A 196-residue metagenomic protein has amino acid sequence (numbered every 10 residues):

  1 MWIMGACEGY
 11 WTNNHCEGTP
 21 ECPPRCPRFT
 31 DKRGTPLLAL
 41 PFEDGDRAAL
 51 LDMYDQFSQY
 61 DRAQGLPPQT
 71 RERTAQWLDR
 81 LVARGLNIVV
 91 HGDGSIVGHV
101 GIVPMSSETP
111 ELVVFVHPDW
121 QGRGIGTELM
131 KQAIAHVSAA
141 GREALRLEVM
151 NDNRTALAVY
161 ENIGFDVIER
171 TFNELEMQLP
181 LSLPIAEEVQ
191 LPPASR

Functional and structural regions predicted by a protein language model:
M1-P36, L181: Acyl-donor-binding surface of acyltransferase catalytic domains
Y10, E143, M150-R154, R170-R196: C-terminal "cap" of GNAT-fold acetyltransferases
P36-L50: A short beta-loop-alpha structural element at the N-terminal edge of CoA-dependent acyl/N-acetyltransferase catalytic
D44-G45, D55-V113, H117-P118: Acetyl-CoA-dependent GNAT
T109, V137-M150: Conserved GNAT acetyl-CoA-binding A-motif
H117-D119, R123, N151-D152: Active-site acidic-Proline motif in GNAT/NAT acetyltransferases
Q121, M130-S138, E161: A conserved short alpha-helix in the GNAT/GCN5 acetyltransferase fold that borders and helps form the acetyl-CoA
T127, K131, N151-F172: Conserved active-site alpha-helix within GNAT-family acetyltransferase domains
